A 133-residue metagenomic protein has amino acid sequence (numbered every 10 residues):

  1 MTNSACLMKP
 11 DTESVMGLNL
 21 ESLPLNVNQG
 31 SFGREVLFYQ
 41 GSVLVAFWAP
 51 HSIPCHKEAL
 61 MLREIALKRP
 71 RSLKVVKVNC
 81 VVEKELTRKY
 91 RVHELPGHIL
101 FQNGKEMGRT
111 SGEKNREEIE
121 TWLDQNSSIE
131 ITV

Functional and structural regions predicted by a protein language model:
M1-G41, W122-V133: N-terminal leader/targeting and pre-domain segments
N26-V27, F47, E58, R63-A66 (+1 more regions): Thiol-based oxidoreductase modules, predominantly thioredoxin-like and allied folds used for disulfide exchange
S31-R34, V82-L86, E118: Short acidic active-site motifs
F38-P50: Short active-site neighborhood of thiol/selenol oxidoreductases, capturing the structured segment around
S42-V43, L60, P96: Short, proline-centered helix/strand-breaking motifs
S52-C55: Hydrophobic heptad-repeat coiled-coil signature
K89-H93: A short glycine-leucine-enriched loop at secondary-structure breakpoints that most characteristically corresponds
E94, I99-V133: Non-catalytic, surface beta->alpha helical segment in thiol-disulfide oxidoreductase systems
